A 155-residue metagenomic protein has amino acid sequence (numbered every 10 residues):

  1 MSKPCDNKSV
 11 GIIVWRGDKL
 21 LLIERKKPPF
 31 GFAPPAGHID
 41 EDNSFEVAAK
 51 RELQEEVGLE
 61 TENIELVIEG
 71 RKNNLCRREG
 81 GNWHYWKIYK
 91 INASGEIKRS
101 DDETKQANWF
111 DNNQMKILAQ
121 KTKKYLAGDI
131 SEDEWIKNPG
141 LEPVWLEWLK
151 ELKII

Functional and structural regions predicted by a protein language model:
M1-L21: Conserved N-terminal beta-strand and adjoining loop/helix that marks the start of the Nudix/MutT-like hydrolase domain
P4-D6, E79-Y85, T104: A generic structural micro-feature
V14, I88-N92, D111: Short, well-ordered beta-strand micro-motif
R16-E56: Conserved Nudix-box catalytic region and its N-terminal flanking loop in Nudix hydrolases and closely related
P29-F32, D102-I155: Nudix hydrolase/Nudix homology domain
G58-E96: Active-site segment of metal-dependent pyrophosphate-handling enzymes, primarily the Nudix hydrolase catalytic core
W86, K90, D101-Q106: Conserved, surface-exposed functional patches that form binding/active-site neighborhoods
